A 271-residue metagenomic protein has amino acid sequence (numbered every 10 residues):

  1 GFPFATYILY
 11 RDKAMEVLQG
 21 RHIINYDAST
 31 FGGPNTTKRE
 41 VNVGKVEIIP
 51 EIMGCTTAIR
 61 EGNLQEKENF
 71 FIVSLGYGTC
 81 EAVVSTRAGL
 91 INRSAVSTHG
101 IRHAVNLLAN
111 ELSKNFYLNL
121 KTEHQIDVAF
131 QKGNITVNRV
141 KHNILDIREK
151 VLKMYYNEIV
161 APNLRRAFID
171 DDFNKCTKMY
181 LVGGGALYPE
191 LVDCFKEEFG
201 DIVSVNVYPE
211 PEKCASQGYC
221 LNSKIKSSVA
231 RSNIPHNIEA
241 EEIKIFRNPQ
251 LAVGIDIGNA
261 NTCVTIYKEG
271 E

Functional and structural regions predicted by a protein language model:
G1-F70, I91-N92, S97, I101 (+4 more regions): Nucleotide/phosphate-binding catalytic cleft detector across ATP-hydrolyzing and phosphate-transferring enzymes
I52, G76-E81: A short mid-domain helix/strand-loop element embedded in enzyme catalytic domains that forms or borders the active-site
G78, V128-K132, N259-A260: A short, compositionally biased
C80-S85, T262-I266: Short beta-strand scaffold segments in enzyme catalytic cores
S85-Q125: Glycine-rich phosphate-binding loop plus the immediately following alpha-helix
S113-V151: A mobile "lid/hinge" subdomain adjacent to the ATP/sugar-phosphate binding pocket shared across diverse ATP-dependent
